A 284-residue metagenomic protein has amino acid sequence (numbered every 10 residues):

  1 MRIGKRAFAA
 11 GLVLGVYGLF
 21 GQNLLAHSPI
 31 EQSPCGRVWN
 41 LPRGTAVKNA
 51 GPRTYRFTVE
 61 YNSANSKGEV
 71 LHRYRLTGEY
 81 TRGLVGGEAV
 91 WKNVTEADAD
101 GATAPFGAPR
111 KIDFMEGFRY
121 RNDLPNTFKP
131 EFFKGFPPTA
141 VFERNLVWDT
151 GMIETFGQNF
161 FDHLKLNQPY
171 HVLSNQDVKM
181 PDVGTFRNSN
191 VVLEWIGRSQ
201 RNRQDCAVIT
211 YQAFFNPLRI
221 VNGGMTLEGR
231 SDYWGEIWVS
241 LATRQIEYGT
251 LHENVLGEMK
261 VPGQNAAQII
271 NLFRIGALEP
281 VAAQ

Functional and structural regions predicted by a protein language model:
I3, L19-F20, L24-L25: Short, aromatic- and cysteine-enriched interfacial helices/patches that mediate contacts at lipid membranes
I3-A9: N-terminal export leaders
A10-F20: Bacterial N-terminal signal peptides
L25-Q284: Signature of exported/secreted
